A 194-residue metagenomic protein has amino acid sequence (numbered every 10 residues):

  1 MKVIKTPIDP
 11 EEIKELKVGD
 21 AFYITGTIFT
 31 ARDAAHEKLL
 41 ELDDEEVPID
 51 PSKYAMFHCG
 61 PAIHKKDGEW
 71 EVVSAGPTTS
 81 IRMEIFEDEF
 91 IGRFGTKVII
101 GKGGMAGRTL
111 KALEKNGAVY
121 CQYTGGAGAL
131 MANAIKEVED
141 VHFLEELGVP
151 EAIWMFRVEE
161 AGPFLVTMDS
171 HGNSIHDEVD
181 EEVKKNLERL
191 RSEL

Functional and structural regions predicted by a protein language model:
M1-I8: Short, structured beta-strand/loop micro-motifs enriched in basic residues and often containing a Trp
V3, Y23, M56, L165-T167: Structured core elements
I8, I28, P61-I63, E160 (+1 more regions): A broadly conserved detector of short glycine/acidic/proline-rich loop/turn motifs that flank catalytic sites and bind
T30-A161: Feature captures the catalytic cores and cofactor-binding loops of soluble hydro-lyases/lyases that act on carboxylate
E87-D88, L165-L194: Active-site/ligand-binding-proximal alpha/beta "capping" segment
